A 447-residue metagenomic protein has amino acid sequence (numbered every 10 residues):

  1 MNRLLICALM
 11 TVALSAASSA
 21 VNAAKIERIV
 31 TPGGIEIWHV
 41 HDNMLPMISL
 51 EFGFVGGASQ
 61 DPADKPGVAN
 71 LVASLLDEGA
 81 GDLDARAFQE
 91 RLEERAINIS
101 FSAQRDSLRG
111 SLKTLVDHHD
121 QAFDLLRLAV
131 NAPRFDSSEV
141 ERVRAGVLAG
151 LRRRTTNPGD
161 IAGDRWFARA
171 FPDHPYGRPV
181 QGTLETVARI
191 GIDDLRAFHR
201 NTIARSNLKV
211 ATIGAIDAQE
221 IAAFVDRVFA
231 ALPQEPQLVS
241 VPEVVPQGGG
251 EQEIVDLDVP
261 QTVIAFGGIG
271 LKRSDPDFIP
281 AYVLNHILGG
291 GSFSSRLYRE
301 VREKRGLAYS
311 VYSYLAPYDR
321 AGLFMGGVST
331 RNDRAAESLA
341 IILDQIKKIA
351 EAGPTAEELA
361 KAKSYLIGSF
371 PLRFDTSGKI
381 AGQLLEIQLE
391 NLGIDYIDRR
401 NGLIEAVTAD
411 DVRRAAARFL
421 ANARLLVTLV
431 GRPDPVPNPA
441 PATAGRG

Functional and structural regions predicted by a protein language model:
N22-I29, F88, G150, A168-L208 (+3 more regions): Histidine-acidic residue clusters that define the catalytic metal-binding segment of zinc metallopeptidase domains
I26, E51-V116, T156, P179 (+1 more regions): M16/MPP (pitrilysin/insulinase) zinc-metallopeptidase core fold and M16-derived inactive scaffolds
A58, A265-I269, G289-T330: A structural supersecondary motif
E78-D82, K113-R144, G291-S292, Y312-R373 (+1 more regions): M16/insulysin-pitrilysin zinc metalloprotease superfamily fold
G81, A87-F198, F266, A360-G378 (+1 more regions): Acidic/histidine-enriched segments that form metal/cofactor-coordinating and catalytic pocket/exosite environments
G146-R165, G248-T262, R299-A308, D319 (+3 more regions): Short acidic/His-enriched helical or mixed secondary-structure segments at domain edges of catalytic enzymes and some
A168, K209-T212, V328, A360-G447: C-terminal regions of mature proteins
P172, Y176, V180, A204-R205 (+2 more regions): An aromatic/glycine/proline-enriched structural segment found at the starts of mature extracellular/organellar domains
